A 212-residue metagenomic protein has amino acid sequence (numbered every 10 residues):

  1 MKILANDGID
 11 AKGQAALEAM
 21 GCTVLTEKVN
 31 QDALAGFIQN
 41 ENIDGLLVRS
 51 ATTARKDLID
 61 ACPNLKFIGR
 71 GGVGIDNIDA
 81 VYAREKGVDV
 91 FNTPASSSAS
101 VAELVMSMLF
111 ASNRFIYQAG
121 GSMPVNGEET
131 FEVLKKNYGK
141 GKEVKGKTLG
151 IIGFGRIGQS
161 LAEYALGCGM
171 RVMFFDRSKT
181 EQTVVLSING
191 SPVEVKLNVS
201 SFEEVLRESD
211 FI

Functional and structural regions predicted by a protein language model:
M1-F91, R207: An N-terminal-biased, well-structured beta-alpha scaffold segment characteristic of Rossmann-like dinucleotide-binding
K2-L4, C22-L25, S98-S100, L109 (+2 more regions): Structural/interface elements that position substrates and couple domains in central-metabolism enzymes
A16, L104, M108, S160 (+1 more regions): Rossmann-fold NAD(P)-dependent oxidoreductase module
L25-N30, R49-S50, N126-N137, S191-V199: Short gly/ser/thr-rich secondary-structure transition/capping motifs
T53, G74-N77, S96-S97, K135 (+2 more regions): Residue-level detector of alpha-helix initiation sites
K86, P94-T148: Phosphate-binding beta-alpha-beta segment of Rossmann-like dinucleotide-binding domains, i.e., the NAD(P)
K135-F211: Rossmann-like dinucleotide/phosphate-binding beta-alpha-beta segment
